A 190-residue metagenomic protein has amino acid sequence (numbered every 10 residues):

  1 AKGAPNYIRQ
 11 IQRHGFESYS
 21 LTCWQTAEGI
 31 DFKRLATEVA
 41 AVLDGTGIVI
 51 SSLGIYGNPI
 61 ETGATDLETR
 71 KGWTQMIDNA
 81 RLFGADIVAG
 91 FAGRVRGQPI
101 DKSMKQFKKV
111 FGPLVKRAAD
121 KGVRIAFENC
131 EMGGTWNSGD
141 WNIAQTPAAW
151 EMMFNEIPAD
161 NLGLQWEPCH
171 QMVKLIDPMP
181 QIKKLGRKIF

Functional and structural regions predicted by a protein language model:
G3-Q10, D44-G45, T62-W166, H170-I176 (+1 more regions): Active-site acidic/histidine proton-transfer and metal-coordination neighborhood in alpha/beta enzyme cores
R9-E17: A short, Lys/Arg-enriched amphipathic alpha-helix followed by its capping loop at the start of a domain
F16, I48, V123: Short phosphate-binding/catalytic loops that engage adenosine nucleotides
S18-Y19, A159: The first (N-terminal) embedded transmembrane alpha-helix
Y19-S20, S52-G54, A89, A126 (+1 more regions): Conserved beta-strand positions in the central sheet of alpha/beta enzyme cores
S20-D44, R94-P99: Glycine-rich, proline-tolerant flexible connector loops at the mouths of alpha/beta enzymes
V49-E61: N-terminal small/glycine-rich loop or linker at the start of catalytic domains across soluble metabolic enzymes
M179-F190: Aromatic-lined glycan-binding groove of carbohydrate-active enzymes
